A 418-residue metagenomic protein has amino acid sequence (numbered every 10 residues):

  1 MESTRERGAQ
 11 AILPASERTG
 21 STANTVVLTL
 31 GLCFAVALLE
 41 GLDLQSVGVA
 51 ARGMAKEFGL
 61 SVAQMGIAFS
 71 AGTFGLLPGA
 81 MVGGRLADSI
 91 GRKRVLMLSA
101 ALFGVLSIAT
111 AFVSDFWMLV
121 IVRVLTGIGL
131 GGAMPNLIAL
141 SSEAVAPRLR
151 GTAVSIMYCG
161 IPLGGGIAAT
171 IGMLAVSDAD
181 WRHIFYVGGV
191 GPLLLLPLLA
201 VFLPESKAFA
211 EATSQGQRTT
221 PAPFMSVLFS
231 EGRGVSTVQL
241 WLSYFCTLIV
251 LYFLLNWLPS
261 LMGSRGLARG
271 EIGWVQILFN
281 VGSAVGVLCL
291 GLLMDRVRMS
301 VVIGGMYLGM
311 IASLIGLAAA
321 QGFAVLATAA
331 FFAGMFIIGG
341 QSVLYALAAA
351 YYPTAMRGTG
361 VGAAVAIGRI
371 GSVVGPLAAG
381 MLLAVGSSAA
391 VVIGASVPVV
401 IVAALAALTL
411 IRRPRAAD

Functional and structural regions predicted by a protein language model:
M1-L42: Cytosolic juxtamembrane N-terminal segment immediately preceding the first transmembrane helix of multi-pass
G48, G232-V287: Extracytoplasmic gate region of multi-pass secondary transporters
G59, G91, F112-M118, R298 (+1 more regions): Helix-breaking motifs and short loop linkers at transmembrane-helix boundaries and internal kinks in secondary membrane
P78-W117: Conserved MFS/SLC helix-loop-helix module at the cytosolic interface between two early adjacent transmembrane helices
R94-I108, V301-G316: Structural signature of the two symmetry-related core transmembrane helices
L102, L106, W117-L125, A324-F332: Paired small-residue
V122-C159: Cytoplasmic helix-loop-helix junction between adjacent transmembrane helices in 12-TM secondary transporters
M157-V201: Helix-loop-helix hairpin linking two adjacent transmembrane segments in secondary transporters
